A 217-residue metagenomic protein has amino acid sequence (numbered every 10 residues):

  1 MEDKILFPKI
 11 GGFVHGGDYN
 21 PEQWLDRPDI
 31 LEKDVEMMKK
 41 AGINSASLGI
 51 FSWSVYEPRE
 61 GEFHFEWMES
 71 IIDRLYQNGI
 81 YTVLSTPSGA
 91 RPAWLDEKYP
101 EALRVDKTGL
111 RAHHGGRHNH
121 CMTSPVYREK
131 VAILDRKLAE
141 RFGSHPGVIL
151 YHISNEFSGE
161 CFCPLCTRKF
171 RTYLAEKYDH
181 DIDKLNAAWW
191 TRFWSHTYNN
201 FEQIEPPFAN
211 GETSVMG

Functional and structural regions predicted by a protein language model:
D3-K4, L138: Short, P/G- and charge-enriched loop/turn segments at secondary-structure junctions
I5-R27: Boundary/entry segment of secreted carbohydrate-active catalytic domains
I10-H15, G42-N44, Y76-T82, S144-I149: Short, well-ordered coil/turn segments that N-cap beta-strands
P21-Q23, S52, S88-A90, N155-F157: Active-site-proximal loop/turn and secondary-structure-junction residues that shape catalytic pockets, frequently
W24, G61, F65, S124-R128: Flexible, glycine- and charge-enriched loops at secondary-structure boundaries
L31-A112, D135-A139: Aromatic-lined substrate-binding rim segments of carbohydrate-active enzymes
A112-G217: Polysaccharide-binding and catalytic clefts of secreted carbohydrate-active enzymes
